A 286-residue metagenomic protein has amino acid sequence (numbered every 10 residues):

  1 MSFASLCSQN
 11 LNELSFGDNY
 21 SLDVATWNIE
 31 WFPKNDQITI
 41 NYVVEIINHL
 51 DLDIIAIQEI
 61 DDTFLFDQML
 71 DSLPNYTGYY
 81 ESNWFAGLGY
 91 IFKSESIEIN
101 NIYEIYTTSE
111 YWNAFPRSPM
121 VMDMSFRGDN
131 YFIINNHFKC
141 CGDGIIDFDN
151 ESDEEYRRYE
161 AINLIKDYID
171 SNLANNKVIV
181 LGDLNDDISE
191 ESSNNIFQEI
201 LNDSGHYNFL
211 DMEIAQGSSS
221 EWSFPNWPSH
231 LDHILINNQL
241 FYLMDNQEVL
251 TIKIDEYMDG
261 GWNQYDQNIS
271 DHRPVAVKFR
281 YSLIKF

Functional and structural regions predicted by a protein language model:
F3-L73, N83-G87, I162-N163, K177 (+3 more regions): N-terminal, active-site-proximal structural segment of metallo-dependent hydrolase catalytic domains
Q9, T63, N101-Y103, N113-P116 (+2 more regions): Metal-dependent phosphoester-hydrolase catalytic domains
F16-L22, N75, I97-N100, Y242-N246: Beta-strand initiation motifs
Y20-A25, F85-G87, P116-M120, D129 (+5 more regions): Residues that flank catalytic or metal-binding motifs in active/ligand-binding sites
I29-F32, I60, F138, L184 (+1 more regions): Hydrophobic pocket-lining residues within nucleotide cofactor-binding pockets
D36-I55, D71-S72, R117-S218: Extracytoplasmic, non-cytosolic globular domains
I54, Q58-K139: Structured beta-strand-rich core segments of catalytic domains in phosphoester-bond hydrolases
